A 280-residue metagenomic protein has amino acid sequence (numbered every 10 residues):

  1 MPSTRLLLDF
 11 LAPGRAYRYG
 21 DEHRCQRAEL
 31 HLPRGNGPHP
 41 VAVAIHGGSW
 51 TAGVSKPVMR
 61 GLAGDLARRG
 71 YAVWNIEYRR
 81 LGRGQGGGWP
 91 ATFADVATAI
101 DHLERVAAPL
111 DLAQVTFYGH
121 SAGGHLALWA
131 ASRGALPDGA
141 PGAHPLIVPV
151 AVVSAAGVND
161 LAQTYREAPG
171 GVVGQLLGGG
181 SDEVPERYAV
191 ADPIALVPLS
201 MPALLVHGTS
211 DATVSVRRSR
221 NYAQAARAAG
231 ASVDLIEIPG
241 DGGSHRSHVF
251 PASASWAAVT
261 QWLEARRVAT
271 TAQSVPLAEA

Functional and structural regions predicted by a protein language model:
M1-N36: N-terminal cap/lid segment of alpha/beta-hydrolase-fold proteins
T4-R15, A162-A195: Mobile cap/lid helix-loop segments that gate and shape the active-site cleft of serine hydrolases
R34-P38, A42-D65: Short, surface-exposed "cap/lid" segments of acyl-processing enzymes
G53-A63, W74-Q114, V249-F250: Catalytic nucleophile-loop/oxyanion-hole region of alpha/beta-hydrolase and closely related hydrolase-like folds
G86, R220-A280: C-terminal catalytic histidine-bearing segment of alpha/beta-hydrolase fold enzymes
D101-E167: Primarily recognizes the serine-hydrolase "nucleophile elbow" in alpha/beta-hydrolase and SGNH/GDSL folds
L205-H207, D211: Short beta-strand/loop motif that positions the catalytic acidic residue of the alpha/beta-hydrolase fold
A212-N221: Conserved alpha/beta-hydrolase "acid-adjacent" motif
